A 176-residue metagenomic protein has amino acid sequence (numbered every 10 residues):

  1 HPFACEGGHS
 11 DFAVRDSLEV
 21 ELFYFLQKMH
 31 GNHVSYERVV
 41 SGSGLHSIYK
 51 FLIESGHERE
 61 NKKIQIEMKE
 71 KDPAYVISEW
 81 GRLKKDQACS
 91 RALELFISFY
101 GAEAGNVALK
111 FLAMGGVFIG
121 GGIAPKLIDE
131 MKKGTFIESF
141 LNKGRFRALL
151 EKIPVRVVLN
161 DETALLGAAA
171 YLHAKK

Functional and structural regions predicted by a protein language model:
H1-G7, E54-S55: Short, surface-exposed, charged loop/turn segments at secondary-structure junctions
A4-M29: A short, charged helix-loop
Y24-K176: ATP-binding/phosphotransfer module of carbohydrate and carboxylate kinases, centering on a glycine-rich
